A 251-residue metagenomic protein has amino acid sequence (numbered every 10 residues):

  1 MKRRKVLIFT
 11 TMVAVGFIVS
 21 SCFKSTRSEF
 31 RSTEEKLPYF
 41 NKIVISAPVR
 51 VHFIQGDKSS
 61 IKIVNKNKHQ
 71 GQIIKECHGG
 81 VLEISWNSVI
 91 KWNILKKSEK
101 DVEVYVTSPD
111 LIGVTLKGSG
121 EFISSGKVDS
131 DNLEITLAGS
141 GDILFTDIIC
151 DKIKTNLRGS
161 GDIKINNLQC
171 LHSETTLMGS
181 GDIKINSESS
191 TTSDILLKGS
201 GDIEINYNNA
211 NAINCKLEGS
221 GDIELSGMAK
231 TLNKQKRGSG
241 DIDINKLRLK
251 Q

Functional and structural regions predicted by a protein language model:
K2-M12, C22-K117, E121-T136, D147-N156 (+4 more regions): Acidic (Asp/Glu) and glycine-rich low-complexity loops/linkers that are typically intrinsically disordered
A47, G139, G219: Conserved acidic catalytic centers in enzymes
I163-Q251: Short, surface-exposed interaction patches in beta-rich subdomains that mediate adhesion/assembly near membranes
